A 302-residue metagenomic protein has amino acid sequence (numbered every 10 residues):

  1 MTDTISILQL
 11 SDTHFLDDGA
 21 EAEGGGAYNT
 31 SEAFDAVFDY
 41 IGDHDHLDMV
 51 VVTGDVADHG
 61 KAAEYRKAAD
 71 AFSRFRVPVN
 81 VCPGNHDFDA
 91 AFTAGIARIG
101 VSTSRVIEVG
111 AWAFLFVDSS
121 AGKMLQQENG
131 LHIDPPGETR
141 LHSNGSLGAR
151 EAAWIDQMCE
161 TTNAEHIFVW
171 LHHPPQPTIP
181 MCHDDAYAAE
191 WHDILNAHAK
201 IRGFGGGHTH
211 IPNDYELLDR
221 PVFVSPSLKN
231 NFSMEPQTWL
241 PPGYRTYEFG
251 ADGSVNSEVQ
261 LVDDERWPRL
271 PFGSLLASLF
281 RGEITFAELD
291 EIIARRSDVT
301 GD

Functional and structural regions predicted by a protein language model:
M1-K67: N-terminal active-site segment of His-dependent metallophosphoesterases
T4-A20, A111-Q126, F168-H172, P221-P226 (+1 more regions): Active-site-proximal beta-strand elements of phosphoester/diester hydrolases
D12, G54-D55, G84-N85, H172 (+1 more regions): Active-site glycine-centered loops adjacent to acidic/histidine catalytic or metal-binding residues that shape
D18, K61-A62, A90-A91, T178-I179: Short N-terminal helix/helix-N-cap motif within the alpha/beta-hydrolase-1
A20-N29, I179-D185, S233-Q237: Short, flexible/disordered intra-domain loops and linkers
V37-V50, D134-P221, S278-G301: His/acidic metal-ligating clusters that form di-metal
A62-Q157, T161, E190-K200, E216-N230 (+3 more regions): Extended active-site neighborhood of metal-dependent phosphoesterases/phosphodiesterases
N213-D302: Binuclear metal-dependent phosphoesterase catalytic core
